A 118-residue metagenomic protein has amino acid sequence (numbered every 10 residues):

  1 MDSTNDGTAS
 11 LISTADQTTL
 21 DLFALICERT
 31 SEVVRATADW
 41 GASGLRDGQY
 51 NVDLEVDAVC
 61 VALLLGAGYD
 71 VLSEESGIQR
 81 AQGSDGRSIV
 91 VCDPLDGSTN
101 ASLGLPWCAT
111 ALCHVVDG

Functional and structural regions predicted by a protein language model:
M1-C92: N-terminal subdomain of lithium-sensitive/metallo-dependent phosphomonoesterases centered on the IMPase/IPPase/PAP
S84-G118: DPxDG-like acidic metal-binding loop motif
